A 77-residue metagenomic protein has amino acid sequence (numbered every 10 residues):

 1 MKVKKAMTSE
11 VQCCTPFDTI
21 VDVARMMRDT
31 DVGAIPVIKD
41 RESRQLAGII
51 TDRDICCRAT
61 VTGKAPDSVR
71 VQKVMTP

Functional and structural regions predicted by a protein language model:
M1-E10, T51-P77: Tandem CBS (Bateman) regulatory domains
A6, M27-T30, I35-D54: A glycine-centered beta-loop-beta connector
V11-Q12, D29, R44, A59: A generic structural signal for short
C13-C14, I49: Active-site-adjacent beta-strand anchor residues
C14-V32, I38-K39, K64, Q72: The conserved cystathionine-beta-synthase
